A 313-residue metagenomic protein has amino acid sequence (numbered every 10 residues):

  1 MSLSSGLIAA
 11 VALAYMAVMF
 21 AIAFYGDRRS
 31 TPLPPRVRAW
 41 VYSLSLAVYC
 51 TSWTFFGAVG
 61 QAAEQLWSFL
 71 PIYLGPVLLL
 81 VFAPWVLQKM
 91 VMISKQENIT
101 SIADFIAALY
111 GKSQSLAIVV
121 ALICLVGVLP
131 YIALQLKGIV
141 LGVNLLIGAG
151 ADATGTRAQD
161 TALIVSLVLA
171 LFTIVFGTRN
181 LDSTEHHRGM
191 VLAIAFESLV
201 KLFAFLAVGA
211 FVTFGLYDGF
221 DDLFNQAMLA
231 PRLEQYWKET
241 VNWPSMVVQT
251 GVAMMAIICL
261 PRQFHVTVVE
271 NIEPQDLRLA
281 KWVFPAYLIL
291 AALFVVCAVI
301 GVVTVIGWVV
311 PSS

Functional and structural regions predicted by a protein language model:
M1-G57, I164-M190, F196, L202: Membrane-interface "cap" regions at the ends of multi-pass membrane proteins
M1-G6, G60-L70, A149-D152: Helix-coil boundary and interhelical linker segments in multi-pass alpha-helical membrane proteins
G6-Y15, A39-W40, P71-G75, L116-V120 (+4 more regions): Alpha-helical transmembrane segments of integral membrane proteins
A14-T31, Q65-I72, L109, A195 (+2 more regions): Hydrophobic alpha-helical transmembrane segments
M19, P71-R179, S183, V248-A256 (+3 more regions): Helix-loop-helix module between adjacent transmembrane segments
P35-T100, A107, K201, V212 (+3 more regions): Membrane-interface helix-loop-helix modules in multi-pass membrane proteins
L116-V120, L129, V165, K201-A210 (+1 more regions): Hydrophobic alpha-helical transmembrane segments in multi-pass membrane proteins
I147-T161, T213-A253: Helix-loop-helix junctions that connect adjacent transmembrane segments in multi-pass membrane transporters
